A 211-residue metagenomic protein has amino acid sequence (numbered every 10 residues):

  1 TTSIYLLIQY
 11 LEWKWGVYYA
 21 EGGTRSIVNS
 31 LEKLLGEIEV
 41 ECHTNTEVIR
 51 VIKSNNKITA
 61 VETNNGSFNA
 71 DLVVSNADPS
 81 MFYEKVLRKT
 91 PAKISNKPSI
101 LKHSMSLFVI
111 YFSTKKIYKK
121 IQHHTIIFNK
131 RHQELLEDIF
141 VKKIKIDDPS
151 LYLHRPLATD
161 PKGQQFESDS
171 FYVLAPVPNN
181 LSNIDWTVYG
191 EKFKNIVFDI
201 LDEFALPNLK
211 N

Functional and structural regions predicted by a protein language model:
L6-I58, N64: Helical element adjacent to the flavin cofactor pocket in flavoenzyme catalytic cores
L11-Y19, L107, P178-W186: Glycine- and acidic
S30, L34-I38, N76, K85 (+2 more regions): Generic, well-ordered alpha-helical scaffold segments in large soluble proteins
G36-C42, S54, K120, D202-N211: Surface-exposed helix-capping loop/turn segments at secondary-structure junctions
E47-Q165: Mid-domain catalytic core of redox enzymes that form a hydrophobic substrate pocket/lid adjacent to a catalytic redox
H123-H124, R131-N211: Conserved flavin/dinucleotide-binding core of flavoenzymes
